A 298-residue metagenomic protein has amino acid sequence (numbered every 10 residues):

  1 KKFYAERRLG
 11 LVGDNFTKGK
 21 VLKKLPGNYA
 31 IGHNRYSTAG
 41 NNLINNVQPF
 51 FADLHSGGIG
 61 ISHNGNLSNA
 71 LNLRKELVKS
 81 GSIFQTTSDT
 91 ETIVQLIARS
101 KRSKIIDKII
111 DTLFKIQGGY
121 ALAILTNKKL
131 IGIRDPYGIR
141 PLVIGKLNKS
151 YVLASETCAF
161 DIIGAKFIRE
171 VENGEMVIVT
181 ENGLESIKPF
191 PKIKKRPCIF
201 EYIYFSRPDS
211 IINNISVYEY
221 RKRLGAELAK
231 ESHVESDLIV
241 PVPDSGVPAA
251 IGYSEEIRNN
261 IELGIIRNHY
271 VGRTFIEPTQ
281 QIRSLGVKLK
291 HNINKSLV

Functional and structural regions predicted by a protein language model:
K1-N173, I178-S236, V242: Conserved short alpha-helical segments that host acidic/polar catalytic motifs at enzyme active sites
L25, N42-N45, K222, P248-I251 (+4 more regions): Feature captures the catalytic cores and cofactor-binding loops of soluble hydro-lyases/lyases that act on carboxylate
S82, R102-S103, H233-D237, E255-E262 (+1 more regions): Secondary-structure transition/capping motifs at alpha-helix termini and the adjoining loop/turn into the next element
T92-K104, P243, E255-V271: Amphipathic alpha-helical
N173-M176, T180, P248-E262: Structured, non-catalytic alpha/beta "coupling" segments that mediate domain-domain communication and provide generic
V240-A249: Glycine-rich phosphate-binding loops at beta-strand->alpha-helix junctions
R258-V298: Short, glycine/charge-rich flexible loops or terminal/linker lids adjacent to PRPP-binding catalytic cores
